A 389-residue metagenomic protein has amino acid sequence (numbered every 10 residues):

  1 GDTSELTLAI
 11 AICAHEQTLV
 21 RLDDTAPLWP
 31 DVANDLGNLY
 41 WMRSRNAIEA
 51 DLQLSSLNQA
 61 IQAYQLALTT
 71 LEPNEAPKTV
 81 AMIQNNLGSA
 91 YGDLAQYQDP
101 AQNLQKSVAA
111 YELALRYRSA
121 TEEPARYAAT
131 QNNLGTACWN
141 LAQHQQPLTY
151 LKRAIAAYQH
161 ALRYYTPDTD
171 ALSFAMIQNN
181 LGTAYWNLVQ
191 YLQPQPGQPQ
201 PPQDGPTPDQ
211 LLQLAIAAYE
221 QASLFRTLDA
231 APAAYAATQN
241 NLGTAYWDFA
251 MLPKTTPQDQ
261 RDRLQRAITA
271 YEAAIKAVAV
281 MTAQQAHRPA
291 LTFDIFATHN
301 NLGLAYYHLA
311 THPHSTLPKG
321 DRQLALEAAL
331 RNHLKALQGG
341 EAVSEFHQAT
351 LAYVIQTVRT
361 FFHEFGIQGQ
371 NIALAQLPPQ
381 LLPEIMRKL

Functional and structural regions predicted by a protein language model:
G1, P27-R45, K78-Q96, A125-N140 (+4 more regions): Conserved alpha-helical positions within TPR/SEL1-like repeat arrays
G1-N46, S55-T69, K78, M82 (+1 more regions): Alpha-solenoid helical-repeat scaffolds
G1-T7, W41-N58, G92-K106, W139-R153 (+4 more regions): Short coil/turn connectors between adjacent alpha-helices in alpha-solenoid helical repeat scaffolds
E16-W29, A50, A67-V80, Y97 (+6 more regions): Flexible helix-coil transition and linker loops at the boundaries of alpha-helical arrays
A33, Q65-L66, Q84, Y91 (+16 more regions): Intrinsically disordered, low-complexity repeat/linker tracts enriched for polar/charged residues
D294-N300, L304-H347: Active-site/pore-lining binding-face segments in mid-to-C-terminal subdomains
F346-L389: Terminal, low-structured helical/coil segments at or just beyond the last alpha-helical repeat
